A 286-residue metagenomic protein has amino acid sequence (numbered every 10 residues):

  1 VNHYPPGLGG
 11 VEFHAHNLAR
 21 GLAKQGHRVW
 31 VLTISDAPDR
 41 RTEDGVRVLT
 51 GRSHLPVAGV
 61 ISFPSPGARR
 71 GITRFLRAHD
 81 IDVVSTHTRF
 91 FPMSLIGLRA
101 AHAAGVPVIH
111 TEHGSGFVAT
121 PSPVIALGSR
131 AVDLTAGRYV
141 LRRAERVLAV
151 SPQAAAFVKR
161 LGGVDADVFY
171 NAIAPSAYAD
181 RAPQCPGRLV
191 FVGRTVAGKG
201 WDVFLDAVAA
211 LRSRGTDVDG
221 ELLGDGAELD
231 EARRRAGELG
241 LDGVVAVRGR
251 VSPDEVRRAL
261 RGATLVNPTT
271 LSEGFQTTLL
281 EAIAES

Functional and structural regions predicted by a protein language model:
V1-A37, D44-R47: N-terminal subdomain of nucleotide-sugar transferases
S35, Q153, A172: Carbohydrate-associated surface elements
R99-A103, G116, G128-R146: Membrane-proximal helix-turn-helix segments that form the acceptor-binding/catalytic region of lipid-linked
L148, R181-V208, E221: Conserved donor-binding/catalytic core segment of Leloir-type glycosyltransferases
K159, Y170-G187: Acidic anion/phosphate-binding donor-loop and adjacent secondary structure in glycosyltransferase catalytic cores
R233-V251: Nucleotide-activated donor-binding/catalytic signature segment of Leloir-type glycosyltransferases, i.e., the conserved
R250-V251, R258-A263: Short alpha-helical donor nucleotide-sugar binding micro-motif in glycosyltransferases
T270-L271: Aromatic "clamp/platform" in nucleotide-sugar-dependent glycosyltransferases that forms part of the donor/acceptor
